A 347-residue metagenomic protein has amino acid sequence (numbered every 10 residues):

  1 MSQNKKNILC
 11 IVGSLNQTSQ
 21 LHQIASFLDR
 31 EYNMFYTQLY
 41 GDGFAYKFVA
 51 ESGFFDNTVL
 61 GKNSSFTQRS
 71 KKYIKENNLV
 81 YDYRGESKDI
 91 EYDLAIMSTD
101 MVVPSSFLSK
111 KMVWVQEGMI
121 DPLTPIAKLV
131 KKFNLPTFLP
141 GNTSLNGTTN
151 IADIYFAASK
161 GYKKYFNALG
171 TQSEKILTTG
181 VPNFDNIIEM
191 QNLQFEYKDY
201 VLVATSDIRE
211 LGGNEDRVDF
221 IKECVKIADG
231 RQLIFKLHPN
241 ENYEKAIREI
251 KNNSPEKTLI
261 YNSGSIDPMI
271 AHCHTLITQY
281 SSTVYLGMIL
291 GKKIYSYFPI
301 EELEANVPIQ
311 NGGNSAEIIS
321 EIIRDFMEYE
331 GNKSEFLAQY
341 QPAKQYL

Functional and structural regions predicted by a protein language model:
N4-I8: Extreme N-terminal starter segment of soluble prokaryotic enzymes
L9-I187, V284: Active-site and donor-binding regions of nucleotide-sugar-utilizing enzymes
Q20-L21, F27, P182-E249: Conserved catalytic-core segment of nucleotide-activated headgroup transferases in glycan assembly
E51-S64, A228-S263: Catalytic donor nucleotide-activated moiety binding site of glycosyltransferases and closely related
E51-T58, L108-V115, S173, I250-I260 (+2 more regions): Active-site regions of enzymes building and remodeling cell-envelope glycoconjugates
F107-T124, F220, L290-E304: A short, gly/pro- and small-residue-rich
N262-P308: A donor-sugar binding/catalytic signature common to diverse glycosyltransferases and related nucleotide-sugar
A305-L347: C-terminal amphipathic helix plus adjacent low-complexity, charged tail appended to glycosyltransferase catalytic
